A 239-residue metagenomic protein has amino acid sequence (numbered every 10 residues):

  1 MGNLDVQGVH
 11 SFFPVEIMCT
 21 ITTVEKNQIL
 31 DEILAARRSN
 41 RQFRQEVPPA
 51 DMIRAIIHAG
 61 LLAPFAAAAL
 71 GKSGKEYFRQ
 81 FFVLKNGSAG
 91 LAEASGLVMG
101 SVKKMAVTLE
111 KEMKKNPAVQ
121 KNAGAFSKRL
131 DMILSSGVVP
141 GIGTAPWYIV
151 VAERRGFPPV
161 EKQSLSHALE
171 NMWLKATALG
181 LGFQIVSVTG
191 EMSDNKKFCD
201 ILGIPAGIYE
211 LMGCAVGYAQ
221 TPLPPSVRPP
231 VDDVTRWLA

Functional and structural regions predicted by a protein language model:
Q7-H10: Low-complexity, intrinsically disordered or signal/transmembrane-proximal segments
F12-I142, A239: N-terminal amphipathic, basic helical "cap/leader" segment at the start of enzyme domains
T22-I33, S39-N40, Y209-A239: C-terminal helix-cap and adjacent tail motif
Q42-R44, F157-K162, L223: A generic structural signal for short coil/turn motifs at secondary-structure boundaries
G60, I149, E153-D200: Small-aliphatic-rich amphipathic alpha-helix that forms the alpha element of a beta-alpha
S73-E76, P140-G143, L202-G207, R228: Solvent-exposed alpha-helices and their adjacent loops that cap or buttress functional pockets in soluble metabolic
F78-Q80, A145-Y148, E210-L211: Short, surface-exposed beta-edge/turn micro-motifs
